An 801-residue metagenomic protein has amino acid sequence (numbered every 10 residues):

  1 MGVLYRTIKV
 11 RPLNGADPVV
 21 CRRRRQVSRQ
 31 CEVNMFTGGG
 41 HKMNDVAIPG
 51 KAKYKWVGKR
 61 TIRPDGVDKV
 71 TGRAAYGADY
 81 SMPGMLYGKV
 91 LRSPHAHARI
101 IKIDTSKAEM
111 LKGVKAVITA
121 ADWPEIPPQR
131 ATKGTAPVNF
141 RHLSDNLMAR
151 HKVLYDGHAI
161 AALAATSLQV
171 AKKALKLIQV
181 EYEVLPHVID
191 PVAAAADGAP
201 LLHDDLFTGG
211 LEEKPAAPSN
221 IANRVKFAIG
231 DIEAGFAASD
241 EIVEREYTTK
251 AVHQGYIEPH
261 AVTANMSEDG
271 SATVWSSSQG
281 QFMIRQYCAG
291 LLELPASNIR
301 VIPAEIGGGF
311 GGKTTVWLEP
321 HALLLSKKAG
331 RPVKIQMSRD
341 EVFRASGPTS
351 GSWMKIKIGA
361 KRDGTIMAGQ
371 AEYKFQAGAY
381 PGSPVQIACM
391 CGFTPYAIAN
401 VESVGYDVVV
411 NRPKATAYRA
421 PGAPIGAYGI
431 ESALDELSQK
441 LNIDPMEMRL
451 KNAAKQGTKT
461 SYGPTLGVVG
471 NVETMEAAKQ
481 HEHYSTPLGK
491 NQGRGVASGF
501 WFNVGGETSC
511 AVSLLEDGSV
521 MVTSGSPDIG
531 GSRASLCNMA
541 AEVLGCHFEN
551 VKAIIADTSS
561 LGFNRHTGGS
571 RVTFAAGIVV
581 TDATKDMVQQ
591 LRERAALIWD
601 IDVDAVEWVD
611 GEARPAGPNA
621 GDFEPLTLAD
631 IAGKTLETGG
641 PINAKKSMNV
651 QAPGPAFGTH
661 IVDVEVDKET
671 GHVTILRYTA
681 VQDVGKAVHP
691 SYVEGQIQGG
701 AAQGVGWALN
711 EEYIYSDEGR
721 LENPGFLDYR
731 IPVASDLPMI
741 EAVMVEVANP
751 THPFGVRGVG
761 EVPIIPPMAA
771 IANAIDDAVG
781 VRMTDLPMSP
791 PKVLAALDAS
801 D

Functional and structural regions predicted by a protein language model:
C31-A217, I242-R245, K328: Flexible, low-hydrophobicity surface segments
K59, D65-T71, T135-L143, K214-V262 (+6 more regions): Glycine-rich loop/linker segments at domain edges
P64-D68, K176-L185, I189, Q279 (+5 more regions): Extended active-site and interfacial segments that coordinate phosphate-rich ligands in large catalytic machineries
L111, A120-A121, E293-N298, K327-V333 (+4 more regions): C-terminal catalytic domains of large/alpha subunits in multi-subunit enzymes
T132-T135, A237-V252, I335-V342, G489-S498 (+1 more regions): Short Pro/Gly-enriched beta-strand edge/turn motifs at strand-loop
L201-L292, N452-S519, E722-M744: Helix-loop-helix junctions that connect adjacent transmembrane helices in secondary transporters/permeases, recognized
Q286, E305, G309-G330, K334-M337 (+1 more regions): Thiamine diphosphate
